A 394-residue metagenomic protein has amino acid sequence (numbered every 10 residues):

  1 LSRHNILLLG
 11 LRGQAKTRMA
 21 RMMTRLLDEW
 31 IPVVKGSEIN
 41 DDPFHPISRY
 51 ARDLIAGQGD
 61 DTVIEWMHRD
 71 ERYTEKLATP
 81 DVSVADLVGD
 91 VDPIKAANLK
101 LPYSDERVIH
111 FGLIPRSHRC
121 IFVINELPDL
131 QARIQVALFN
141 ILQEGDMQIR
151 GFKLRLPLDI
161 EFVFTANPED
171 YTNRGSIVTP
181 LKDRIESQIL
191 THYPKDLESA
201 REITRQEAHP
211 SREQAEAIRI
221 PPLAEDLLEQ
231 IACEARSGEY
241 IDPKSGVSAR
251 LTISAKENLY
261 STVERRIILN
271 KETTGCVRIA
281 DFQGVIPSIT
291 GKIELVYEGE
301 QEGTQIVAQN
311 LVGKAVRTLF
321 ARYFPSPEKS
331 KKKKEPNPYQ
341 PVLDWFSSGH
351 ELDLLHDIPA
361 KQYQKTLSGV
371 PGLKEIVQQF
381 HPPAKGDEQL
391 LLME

Functional and structural regions predicted by a protein language model:
L1-E198, H209-D226, E239-P243, F320-E394: Conserved ASCE/P-loop NTPase catalytic core
R3, A20-L27, L142, A232 (+2 more regions): Amphipathic alpha-helical interface segments used for dimerization/assembly
G10, Q214-P221, E234-L311: C-terminal helical "lid" subdomain and adjoining coupling/linker elements of P-loop NTPases
D92, C233-E234: Short connector loops/turns at beta-strand edges and beta->alpha or beta->beta junctions
T204, L228-A232: Short alpha-helical scaffolding segments that buttress acidic/His motifs in well-ordered protein cores
T204-P210, K271, C276-V277, E294-I306 (+1 more regions): A short, terminal or domain-edge coil/loop segment
